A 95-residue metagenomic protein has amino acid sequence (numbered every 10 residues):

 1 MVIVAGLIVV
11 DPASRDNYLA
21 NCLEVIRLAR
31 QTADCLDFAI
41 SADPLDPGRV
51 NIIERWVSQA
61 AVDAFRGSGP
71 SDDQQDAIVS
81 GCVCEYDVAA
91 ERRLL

Functional and structural regions predicted by a protein language model:
V2-I8, A39-R66: Short, well-ordered beta-strand segments in beta-rich or mixed alpha/beta enzyme and ligand-binding folds
I3-R30, C35-L36: N-terminal first-folded block
P12, L19, R27, D46 (+3 more regions): Short alpha-helical segments used as structural interaction elements across diverse proteins
E24-L36, R55-A89: An amphipathic, aromatic/His-enriched active-site/gating alpha helix that lines ligand/cofactor pockets
E91-L95: Short, low-order "capping/linker" segments at domain edges
